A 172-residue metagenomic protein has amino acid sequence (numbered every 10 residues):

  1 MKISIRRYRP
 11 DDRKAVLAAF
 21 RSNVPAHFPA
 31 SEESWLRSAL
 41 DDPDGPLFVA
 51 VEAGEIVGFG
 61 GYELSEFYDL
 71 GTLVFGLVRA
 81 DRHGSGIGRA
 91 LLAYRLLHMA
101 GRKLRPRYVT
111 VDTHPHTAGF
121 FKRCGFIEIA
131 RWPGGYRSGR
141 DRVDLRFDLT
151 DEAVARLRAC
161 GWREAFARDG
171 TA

Functional and structural regions predicted by a protein language model:
M1-S34, V51, R156-A172: Short amphipathic alpha-helix that is part of the acyltransferase structural core
A26-V49, G61: Active-site rim helix/loop that mediates acceptor-substrate recognition in acyltransferases
G45-V49, F59, F75, Y108 (+1 more regions): Short hydrophobic/aromatic beta-strand element in the GNAT-like acyltransferase core that lines or flanks the acyl-donor
V49, E55-L64, L70-L77: Conserved beta-strand in the GNAT
V78, G84-L97: Conserved acetyl-CoA-binding loop-helix of GNAT-fold acetyltransferases
M99-H114: Conserved GNAT acetyl-CoA-binding A-motif
T110-D112, K122, I127-D144: Conserved catalytic-core motifs of GNAT/GCN5-like acyltransferases
